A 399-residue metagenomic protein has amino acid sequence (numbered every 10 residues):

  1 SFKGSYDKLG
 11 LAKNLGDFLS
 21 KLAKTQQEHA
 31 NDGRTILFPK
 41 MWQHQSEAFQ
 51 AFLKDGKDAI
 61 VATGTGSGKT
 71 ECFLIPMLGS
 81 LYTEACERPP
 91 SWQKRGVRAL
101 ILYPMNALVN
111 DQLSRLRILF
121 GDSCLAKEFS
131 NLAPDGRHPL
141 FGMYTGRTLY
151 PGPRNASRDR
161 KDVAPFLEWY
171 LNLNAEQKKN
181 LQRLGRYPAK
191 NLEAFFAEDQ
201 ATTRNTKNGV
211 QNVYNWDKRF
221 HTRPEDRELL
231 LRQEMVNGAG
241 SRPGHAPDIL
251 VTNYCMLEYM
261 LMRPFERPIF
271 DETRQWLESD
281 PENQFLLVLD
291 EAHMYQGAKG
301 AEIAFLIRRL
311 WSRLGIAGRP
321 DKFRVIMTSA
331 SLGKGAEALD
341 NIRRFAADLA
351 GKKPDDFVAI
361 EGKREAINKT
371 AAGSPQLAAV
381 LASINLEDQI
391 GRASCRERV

Functional and structural regions predicted by a protein language model:
S1-V399: N-terminal helicase ATP-binding lobe
